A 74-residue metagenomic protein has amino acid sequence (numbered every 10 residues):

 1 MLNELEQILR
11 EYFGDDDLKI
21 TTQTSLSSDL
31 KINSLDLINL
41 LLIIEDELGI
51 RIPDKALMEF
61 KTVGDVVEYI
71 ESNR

Functional and structural regions predicted by a protein language model:
M1-L18, E71-N73: Thiotemplate assembly-line natural product biosynthesis machinery
F13-D29, L48-E59: Phosphopantetheine carrier-protein modules
S34: Catalytic nucleophile serine of serine hydrolases, specifically the conserved "nucleophile elbow" pentapeptide
I52, Y69-R74: A short, terminal or domain-edge coil/loop segment
